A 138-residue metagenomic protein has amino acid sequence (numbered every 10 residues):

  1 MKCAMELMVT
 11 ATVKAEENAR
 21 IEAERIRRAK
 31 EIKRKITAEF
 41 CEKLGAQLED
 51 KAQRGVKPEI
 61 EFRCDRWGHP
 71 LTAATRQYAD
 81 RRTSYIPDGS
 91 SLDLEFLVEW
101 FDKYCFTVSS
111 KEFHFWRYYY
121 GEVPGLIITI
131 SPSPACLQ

Functional and structural regions predicted by a protein language model:
M1-L94: N-terminal leader/targeting segments
R54, W67-H69, S91-S109, F113-F115: Generic signature of mature, soluble extracytoplasmic domains
W100-Q138: C-terminal edge-of-domain segments
